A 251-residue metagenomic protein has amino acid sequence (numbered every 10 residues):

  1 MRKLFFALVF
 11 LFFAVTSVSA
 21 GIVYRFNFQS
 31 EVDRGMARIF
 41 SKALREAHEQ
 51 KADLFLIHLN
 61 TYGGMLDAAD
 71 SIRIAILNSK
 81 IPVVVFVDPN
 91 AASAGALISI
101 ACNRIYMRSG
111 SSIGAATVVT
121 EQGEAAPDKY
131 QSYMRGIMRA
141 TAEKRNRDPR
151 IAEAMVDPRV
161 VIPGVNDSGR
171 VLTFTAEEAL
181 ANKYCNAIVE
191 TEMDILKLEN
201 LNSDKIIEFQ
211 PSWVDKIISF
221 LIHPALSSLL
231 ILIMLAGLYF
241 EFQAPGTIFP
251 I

Functional and structural regions predicted by a protein language model:
L4-V15: Sec-dependent N-terminal signal peptides
A20-I218: Soluble extramembrane regions of membrane proteins in the secretory/endomembrane system
V214-I251: Transmembrane alpha-helical segments that form the functional core of multipass membrane systems
